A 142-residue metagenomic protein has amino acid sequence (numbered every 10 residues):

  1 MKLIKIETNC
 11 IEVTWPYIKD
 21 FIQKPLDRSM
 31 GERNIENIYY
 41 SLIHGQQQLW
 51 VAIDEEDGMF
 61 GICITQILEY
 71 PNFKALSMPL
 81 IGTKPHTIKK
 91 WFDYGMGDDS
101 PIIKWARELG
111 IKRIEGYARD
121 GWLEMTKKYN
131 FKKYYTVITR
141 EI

Functional and structural regions predicted by a protein language model:
M1-R33: Short amphipathic alpha-helix that is part of the acyltransferase structural core
R28-L49: Active-site rim helix/loop that mediates acceptor-substrate recognition in acyltransferases
Y39-Y40, Q66-E69, K104: Short, flexible, glycine/charge-rich loop motifs used to bind or transfer phosphoryl groups or to couple energy/partner
H44-K89: Conserved donor-binding loop and adjoining core beta-sheet/short helix segment in diverse acyl/aminoacyl transferases
Q46-Q47, K128-K132: Short glycine-aromatic motifs
P71-Y129: Acyl-donor binding region in acyl/amide transferases
Y117, K132-I142: Conserved catalytic-core motifs of GNAT/GCN5-like acyltransferases
